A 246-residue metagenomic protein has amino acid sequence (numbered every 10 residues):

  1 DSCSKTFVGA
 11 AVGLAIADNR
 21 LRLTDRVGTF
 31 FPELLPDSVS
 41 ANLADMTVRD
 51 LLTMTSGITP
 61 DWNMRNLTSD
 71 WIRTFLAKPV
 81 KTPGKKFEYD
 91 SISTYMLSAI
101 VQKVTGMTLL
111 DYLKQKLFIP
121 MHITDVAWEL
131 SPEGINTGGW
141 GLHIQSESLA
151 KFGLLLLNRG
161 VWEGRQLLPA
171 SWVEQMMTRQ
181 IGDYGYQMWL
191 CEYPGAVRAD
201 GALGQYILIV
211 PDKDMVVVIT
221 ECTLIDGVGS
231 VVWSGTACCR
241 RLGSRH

Functional and structural regions predicted by a protein language model:
D1-T24, L51, L97-V101, L149-L156: Active-site SXXK
D18-M54, T105-W140: Active-site helix/loop module of the DD-peptidase/beta-lactamase fold, centered on the serine-lysine SxxK catalytic
N19-L23, P60-N63, Q102-K114, G160-L168: Structural helix-adjacent loops and short alpha-helical linkers that scaffold large soluble proteins
L35-M64, L76-A77, T82-P83, I92-Y95 (+1 more regions): Conserved catalytic neighborhood of penicillin-recognizing serine enzymes
M96-I100, W140-V161, Q205-C222: Active-site-proximal alpha-helical segments within enzyme catalytic domains
L113-K114, F118-M176: Active-site-proximal binding-pocket segments
I123-D125, W172-T220: Active-site Gly/Thr loop motif
G201-H246: Structured C-terminal helix/loop/strand segments within mature extracytoplasmic catalytic/sensor domains
